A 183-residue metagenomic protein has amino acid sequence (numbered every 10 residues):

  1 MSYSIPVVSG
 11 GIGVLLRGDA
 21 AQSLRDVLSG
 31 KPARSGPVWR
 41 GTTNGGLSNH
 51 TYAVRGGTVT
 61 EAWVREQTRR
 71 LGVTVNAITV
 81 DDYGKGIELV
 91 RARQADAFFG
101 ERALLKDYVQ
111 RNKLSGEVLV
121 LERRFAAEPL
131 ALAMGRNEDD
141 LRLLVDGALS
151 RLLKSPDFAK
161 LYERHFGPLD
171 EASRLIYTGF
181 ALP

Functional and structural regions predicted by a protein language model:
M1, W63-R70, R91-A126: A ligand-binding cleft/hinge motif common to bilobed small-molecule-binding domains
M1-G57, E61: A conserved helix-loop-strand patch within extracytoplasmic ligand-binding domains of the periplasmic binding
S2, S9-G11, L47-N49, V59 (+5 more regions): Extracytoplasmic
P6-L16, A20-S23, R102, Q110-L149 (+1 more regions): Periplasmic-binding protein-like
G11-I12, N44, E61, R65 (+7 more regions): Extracytoplasmic/secreted envelope proteins and their assembly/folding machinery, especially bacterial periplasmic
R17-G18, G57-T58, D82-Y83, F99-V109 (+2 more regions): Beta->alpha turn/N-cap motifs
S29-G45, V59-R65, E117, L149-P183: Ligand-binding clefts/hinges and TM-proximal coupling segments of bilobed small-molecule sensing domains
G36-R40, A77-A92, E128: Short helix-initiation/N-cap motifs at beta->coil->alpha
